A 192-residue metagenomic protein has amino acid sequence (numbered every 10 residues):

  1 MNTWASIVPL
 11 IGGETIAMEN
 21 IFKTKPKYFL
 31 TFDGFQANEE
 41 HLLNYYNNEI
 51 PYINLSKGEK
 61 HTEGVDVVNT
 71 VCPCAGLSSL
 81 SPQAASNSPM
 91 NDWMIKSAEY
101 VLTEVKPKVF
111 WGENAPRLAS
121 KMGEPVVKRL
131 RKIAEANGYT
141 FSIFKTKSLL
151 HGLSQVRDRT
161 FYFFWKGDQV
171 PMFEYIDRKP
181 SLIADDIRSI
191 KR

Functional and structural regions predicted by a protein language model:
N2-G58: SAM cofactor-binding core of SAM-dependent methyltransferases, primarily the Rossmann-like beta-alpha-beta module
S6, N69-V71: Structural cue for short, hydrophobic secondary-structure segments
L10-I11, C72-C74: Active-site glycine-rich loops that stabilize anionic/oxyanionic intermediates across multiple enzyme folds
G58-V67, C74-R192: Class I S-adenosyl-L-methionine
